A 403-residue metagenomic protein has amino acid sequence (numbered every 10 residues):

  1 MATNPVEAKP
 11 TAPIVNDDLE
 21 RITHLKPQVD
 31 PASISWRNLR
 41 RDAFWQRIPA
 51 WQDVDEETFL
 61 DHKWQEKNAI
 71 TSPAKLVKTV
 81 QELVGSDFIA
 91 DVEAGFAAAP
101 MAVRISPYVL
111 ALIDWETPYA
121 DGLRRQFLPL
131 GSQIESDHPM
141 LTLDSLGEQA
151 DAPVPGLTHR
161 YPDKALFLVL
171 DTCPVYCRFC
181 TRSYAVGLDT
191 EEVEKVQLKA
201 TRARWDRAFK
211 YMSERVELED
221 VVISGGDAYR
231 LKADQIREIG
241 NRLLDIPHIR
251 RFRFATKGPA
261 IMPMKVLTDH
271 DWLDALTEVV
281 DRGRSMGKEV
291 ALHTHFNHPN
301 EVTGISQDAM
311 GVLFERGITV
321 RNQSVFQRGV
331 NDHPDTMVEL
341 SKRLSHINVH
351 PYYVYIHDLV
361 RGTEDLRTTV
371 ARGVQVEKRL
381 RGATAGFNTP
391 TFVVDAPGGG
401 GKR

Functional and structural regions predicted by a protein language model:
M1-R160: Flexible, acidic/Gly-rich N-terminal and inter-domain linker regions that tether and position cofactor-handling modules
I105, A150-S183: N-terminal pre-triad scaffold of radical SAM enzymes
V109, C177, Y352: Conserved, mostly hydrophobic/aromatic
F167-L168, V222-G225: Short glycine-rich or small-residue beta-strand-to-loop segments that form or flank ligand, phosphate, metal/Fe-S
C180-V193: Iron-sulfur (Fe-S) cluster-binding segments and ferredoxin-like electron-carrier domains, especially [2Fe-2S]
V193-T201: Short cysteine/histidine-rich metal-coordination sites, predominantly Zn2+-binding motifs
R202-D220, Y229-T384: Conserved AdoMet/S-adenosylmethionine-binding subsite of the radical SAM
Q375-R403: C-terminal accessory regions of radical SAM enzymes
